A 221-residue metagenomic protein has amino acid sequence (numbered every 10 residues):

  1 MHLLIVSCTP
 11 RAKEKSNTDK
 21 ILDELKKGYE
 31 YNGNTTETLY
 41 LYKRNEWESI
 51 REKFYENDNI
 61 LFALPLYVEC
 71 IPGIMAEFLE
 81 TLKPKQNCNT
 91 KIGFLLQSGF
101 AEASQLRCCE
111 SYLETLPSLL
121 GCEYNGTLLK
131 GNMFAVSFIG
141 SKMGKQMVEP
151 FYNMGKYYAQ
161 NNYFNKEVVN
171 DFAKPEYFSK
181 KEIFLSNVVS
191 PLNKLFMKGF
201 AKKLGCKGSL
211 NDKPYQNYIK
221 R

Functional and structural regions predicted by a protein language model:
M1-C88, S118-L119, Y163-R221: N-terminal beta1-alpha1-beta2 submodule of the flavodoxin-like/Rossmannoid cofactor-binding fold
T38-R44, I74-E77, G93-A101, G126-F134 (+1 more regions): Low-complexity, flexible helical/coil segments
A76, E80, S111-T115, E149: Internal, well-ordered alpha-helical scaffold/interface segments that support domain packing or protein-protein contacts
K91-Q146: Short, glycine-/small-residue-rich phosphate/pyrophosphate-handling segment
L96-C109, Y124, N153-N165, V188-G208: Short flexible/disordered coil segments
A135-F178: Active-site oxyanion/phosphate-handling segment shared across diverse enzymes
